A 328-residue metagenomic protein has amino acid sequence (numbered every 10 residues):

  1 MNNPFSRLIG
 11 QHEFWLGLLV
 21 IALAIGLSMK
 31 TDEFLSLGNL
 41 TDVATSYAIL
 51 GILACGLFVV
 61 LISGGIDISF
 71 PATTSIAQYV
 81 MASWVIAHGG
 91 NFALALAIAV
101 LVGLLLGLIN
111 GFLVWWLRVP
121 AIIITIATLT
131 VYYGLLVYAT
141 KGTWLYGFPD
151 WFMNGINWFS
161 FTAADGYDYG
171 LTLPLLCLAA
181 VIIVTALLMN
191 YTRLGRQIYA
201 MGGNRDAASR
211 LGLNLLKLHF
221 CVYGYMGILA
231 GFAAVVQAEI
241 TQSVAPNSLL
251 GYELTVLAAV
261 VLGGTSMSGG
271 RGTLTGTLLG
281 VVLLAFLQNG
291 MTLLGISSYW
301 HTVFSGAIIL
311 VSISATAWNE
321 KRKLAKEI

Functional and structural regions predicted by a protein language model:
M1-L23, G203, R210-K217, L287-I328: Cytosolic-side transmembrane-helix boundaries in multi-pass membrane proteins
R7, A121-Y191, L218-C221, T241-L249 (+1 more regions): Transmembrane helix-bundle core of multi-pass membrane transporters and related energy-transducing complexes
E13, S46, A121, G170-C177 (+3 more regions): Loop-to-transmembrane alpha-helix initiation sites
L16-S28, L57, T130-G134, C177-L187 (+4 more regions): Hydrophobic core segments of alpha-helical transmembrane domains in multi-pass membrane transport and ion-translocation
L19-L35, S63, V137-T140, T185-R193: Structural signal for alpha-helical transmembrane segments and their membrane-water exit/capping regions in multi-pass
I25-H88, F112-R118, V260, G264-L274 (+1 more regions): Single transmembrane alpha-helix segments in multi-pass membrane proteins
N91-A99, L105-N110, V114, T162-V244: Helix-loop-helix "hairpin" substructures at the membrane interface of multi-pass membrane proteins
L229-A230, A234, I240-G306: Transmembrane alpha-helical segments in multi-pass inner-membrane proteins
